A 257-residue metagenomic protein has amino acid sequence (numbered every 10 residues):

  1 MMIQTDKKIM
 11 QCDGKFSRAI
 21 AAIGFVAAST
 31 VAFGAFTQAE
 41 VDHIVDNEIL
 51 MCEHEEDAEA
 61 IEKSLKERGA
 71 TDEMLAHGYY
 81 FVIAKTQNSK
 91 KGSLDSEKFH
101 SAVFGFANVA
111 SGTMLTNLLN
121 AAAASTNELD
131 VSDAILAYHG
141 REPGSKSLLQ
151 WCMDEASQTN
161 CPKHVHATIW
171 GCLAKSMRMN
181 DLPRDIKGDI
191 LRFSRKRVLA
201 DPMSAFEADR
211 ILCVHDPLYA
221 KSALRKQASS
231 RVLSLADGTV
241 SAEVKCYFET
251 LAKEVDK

Functional and structural regions predicted by a protein language model:
M1-T5, I9, G34: Non-Sec secretion/translocation targeting segments of pathogen effectors
D6-A21: Bacterial N-terminal signal peptides that target proteins for export
I20-T30: Bacterial N-terminal signal peptides
A35-K257: Non-catalytic all-alpha helical scaffold/repeat segments
